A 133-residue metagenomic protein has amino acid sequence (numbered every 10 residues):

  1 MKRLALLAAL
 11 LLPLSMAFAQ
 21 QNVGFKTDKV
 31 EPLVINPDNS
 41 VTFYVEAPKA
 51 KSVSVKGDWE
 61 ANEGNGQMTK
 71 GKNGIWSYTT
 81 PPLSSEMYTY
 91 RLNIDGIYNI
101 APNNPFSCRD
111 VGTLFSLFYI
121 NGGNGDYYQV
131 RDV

Functional and structural regions predicted by a protein language model:
M1-N22: Bacterial Sec-dependent N-terminal signal peptides
A9-L12, P48, V133: A generic structural signal for short, non-catalytic loop/turn and secondary-structure boundary residues
Q20-P37, P82-V133: The feature marks proteins involved in alpha-glucan
V34, Y44-S85, I97-S116: Aromatic-rich carbohydrate-binding modules that target alpha-glucans
N39-F43: Structural beta-strand segments of beta-rich domains
